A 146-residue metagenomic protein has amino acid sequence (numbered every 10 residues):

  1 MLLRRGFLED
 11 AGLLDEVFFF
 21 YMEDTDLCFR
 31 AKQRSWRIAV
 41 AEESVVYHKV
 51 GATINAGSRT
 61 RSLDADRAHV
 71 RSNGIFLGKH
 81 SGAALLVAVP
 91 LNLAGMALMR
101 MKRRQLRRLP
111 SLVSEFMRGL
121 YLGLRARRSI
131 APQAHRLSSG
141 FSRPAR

Functional and structural regions predicted by a protein language model:
M1-L13, V17-V45: A short, conserved alpha-helix in the catalytic core of glycosyltransferases
D15, E23-D26, E43, H48 (+3 more regions): Acidic active-site catalytic centers that drive phospho-/nucleotidyl reactions and related ester hydrolyses
V17, A56-L63, R107: Short glycine-enriched, charge-decorated loop/helix-capping segments at active-site entrances that position
Y21-M22, S62-D66: Active-site metal-coordination segments of metallo-dependent hydrolases
W36, A41-T60: Active-site donor/metal-binding and catalytic loop motifs of nucleotide-sugar-dependent glycosylation enzymes
D64-R71, G82-R146: Non-catalytic, C-terminal membrane-associated alpha-helical segments of glycosyltransferases
F76: Short alpha-helical functional segments enriched in proximate histidine and acidic residues
